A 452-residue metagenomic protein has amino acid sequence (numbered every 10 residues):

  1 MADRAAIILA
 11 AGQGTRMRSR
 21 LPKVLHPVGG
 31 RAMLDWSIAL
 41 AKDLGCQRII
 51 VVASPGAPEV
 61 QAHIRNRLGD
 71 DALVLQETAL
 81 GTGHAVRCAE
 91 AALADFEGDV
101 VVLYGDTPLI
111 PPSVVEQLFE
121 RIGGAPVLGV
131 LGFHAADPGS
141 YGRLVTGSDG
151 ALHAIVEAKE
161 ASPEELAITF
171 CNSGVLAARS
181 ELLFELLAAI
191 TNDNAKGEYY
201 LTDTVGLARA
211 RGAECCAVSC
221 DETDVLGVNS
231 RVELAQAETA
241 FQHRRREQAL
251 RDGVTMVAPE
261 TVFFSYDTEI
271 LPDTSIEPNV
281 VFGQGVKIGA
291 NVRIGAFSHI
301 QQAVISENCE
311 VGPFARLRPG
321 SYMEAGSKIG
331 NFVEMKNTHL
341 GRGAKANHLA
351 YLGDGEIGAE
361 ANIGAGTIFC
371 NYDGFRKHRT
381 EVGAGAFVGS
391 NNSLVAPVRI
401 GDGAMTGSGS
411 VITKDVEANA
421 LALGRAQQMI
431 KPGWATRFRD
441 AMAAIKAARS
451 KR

Functional and structural regions predicted by a protein language model:
M1-A5, P27, R31-E120: Conserved N-terminal catalytic core of the sugar/cofactor nucleotidyltransferase
M1-S19: N-terminal nucleotide-binding beta1-loop-alpha1 segment
A10, A53, Y104, G132-F133: Short beta-strand/turn micro-motifs composed of small residues that flank or help shape donor/cofactor-binding pockets
C46, E97, A125-L128, A213: Short, high-confidence coil segments that cap the C-terminus of an alpha-helix and link into the following beta-strand
I110-A195, T202: Conserved core of the sugar-phosphate nucleotidyltransferase
T169-L271: Conserved alpha/beta core of the MobA/IspD/sugar-nucleotide pyrophosphorylase nucleotidyltransferase superfamily
V262-S327: Acidic, glycine-rich loop-and-beta core segments that form the ion-binding/anion-interacting portion of active sites
E310-R452: Glycine-rich hexapeptide-repeat left-handed beta-helix
